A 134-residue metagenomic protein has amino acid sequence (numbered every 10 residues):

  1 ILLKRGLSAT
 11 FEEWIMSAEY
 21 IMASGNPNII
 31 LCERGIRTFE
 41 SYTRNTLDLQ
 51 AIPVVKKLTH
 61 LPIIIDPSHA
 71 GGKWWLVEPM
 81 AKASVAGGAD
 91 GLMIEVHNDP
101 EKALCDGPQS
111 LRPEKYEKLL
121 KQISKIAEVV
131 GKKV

Functional and structural regions predicted by a protein language model:
I1-V96: Catalytic alpha/beta core domains of metabolic enzymes, predominantly
M16, R44-T46, E78-P79, G107 (+3 more regions): Surface-exposed beta-strand edges and their flanking turn/coil or helix-capping segments
N98-K132: C-terminal helical cap(s) of enzyme catalytic domains, especially alpha/beta-barrels
